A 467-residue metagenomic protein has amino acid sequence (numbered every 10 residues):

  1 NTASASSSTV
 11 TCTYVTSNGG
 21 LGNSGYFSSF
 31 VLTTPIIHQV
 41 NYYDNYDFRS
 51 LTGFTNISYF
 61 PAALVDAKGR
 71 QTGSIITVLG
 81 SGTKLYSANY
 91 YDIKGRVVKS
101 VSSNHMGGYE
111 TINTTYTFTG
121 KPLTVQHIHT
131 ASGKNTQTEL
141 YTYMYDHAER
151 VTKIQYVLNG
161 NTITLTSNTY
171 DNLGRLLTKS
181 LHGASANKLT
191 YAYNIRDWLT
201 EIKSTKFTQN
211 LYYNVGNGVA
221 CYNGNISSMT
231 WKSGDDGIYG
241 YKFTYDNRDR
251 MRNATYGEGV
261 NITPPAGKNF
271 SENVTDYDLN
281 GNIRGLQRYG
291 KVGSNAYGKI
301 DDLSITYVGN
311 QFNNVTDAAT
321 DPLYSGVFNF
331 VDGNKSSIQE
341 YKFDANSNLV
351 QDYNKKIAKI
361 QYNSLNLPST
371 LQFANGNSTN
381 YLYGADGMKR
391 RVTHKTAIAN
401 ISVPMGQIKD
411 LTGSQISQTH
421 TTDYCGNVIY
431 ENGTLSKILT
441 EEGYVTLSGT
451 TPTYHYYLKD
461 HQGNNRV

Functional and structural regions predicted by a protein language model:
N1-F48, I195-R196, T200-K203, L279-Y307 (+1 more regions): Short secondary-structure transition motifs
T33-S103, K206-Y239, T306-K355, S402 (+1 more regions): Short, ordered secondary-structure scaffold segments
I36-Y43, T83-N89, G108-T114, T136-Y143 (+19 more regions): A structural detector for short beta-strand units
P61-L64, P122, Q126, V151 (+1 more regions): Eukaryotic scaffold repeat domains enriched in small/polar residues
G73-G80, N89, K99-M106, T114 (+15 more regions): Beta-turn initiation residues at beta-strand->coil junctions
I93, D246-N247, R252, S364 (+1 more regions): Extended, hydrophobic/aromatic-rich amphipathic alpha-helical segments that build helical scaffolds
G259-K268: Sequence/structural signature of beta-propeller blade repeats across diverse families
